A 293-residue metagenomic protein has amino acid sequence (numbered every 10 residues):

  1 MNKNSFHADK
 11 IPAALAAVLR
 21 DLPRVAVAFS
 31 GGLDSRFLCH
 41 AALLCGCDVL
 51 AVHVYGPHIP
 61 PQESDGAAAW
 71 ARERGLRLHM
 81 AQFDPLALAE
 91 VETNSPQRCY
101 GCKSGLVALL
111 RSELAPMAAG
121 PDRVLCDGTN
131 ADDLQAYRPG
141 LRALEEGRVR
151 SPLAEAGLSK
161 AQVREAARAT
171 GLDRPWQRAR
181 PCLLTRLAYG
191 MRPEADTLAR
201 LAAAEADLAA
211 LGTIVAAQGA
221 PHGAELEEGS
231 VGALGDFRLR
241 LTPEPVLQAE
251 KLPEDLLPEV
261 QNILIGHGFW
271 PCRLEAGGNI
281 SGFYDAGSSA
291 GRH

Functional and structural regions predicted by a protein language model:
M1-A169, I263-H293: ATP-dependent adenylation/nucleotidyltransferase module used to activate substrates
S159-E165, L172-P181, V215: Short, structured loop/turn "capping" segments at alpha-beta junctions
W176-Q177, A217, G229-G232, R238-L241: Short beta-strand
Q177-R200: Internal, active-site/partner-interface "lid" segment
M191-L198, K251-D255, D285-G291: Short glycine/threonine-rich loop-to-helix capping motif typified by GTGT followed within a few residues by an Asp-Pro
A195-V231, P258-Q261: Short amphipathic alpha-helix segments
G219, G229-G232, Q248-L264, P271-E275: N-terminal accessory interaction module
F237-L252: Short, aliphatic-rich beta-strand segments
